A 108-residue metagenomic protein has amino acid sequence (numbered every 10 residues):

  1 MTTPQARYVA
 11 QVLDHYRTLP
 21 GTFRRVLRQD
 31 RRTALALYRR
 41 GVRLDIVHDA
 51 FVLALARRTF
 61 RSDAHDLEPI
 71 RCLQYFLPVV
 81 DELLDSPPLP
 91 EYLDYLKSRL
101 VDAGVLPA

Functional and structural regions predicted by a protein language model:
M1, Q5, A64-Y95: Long, compositionally biased
M1-V26, A36, L106-A108: Long, charged low-complexity interaction segments
Y8, Q29-D30, C72: Helical mechanochemical/support elements of P-loop NTPase systems and associated helical scaffolds
L19-F23, L44, R58-R61, P87-E91: Short secondary-structure junctions and interdomain/linker hinges
R25-D30, A50, L93-Y95: Short coil/turn segments at secondary-structure boundaries
D30-V42, V52-L55: Amphipathic alpha-helical segments that form the core helices of the histone-fold
L44-Y75: Short, charged early-sequence alpha-helical segments and their helix-coil boundaries
L93-A108: Charged, well-structured binding/catalytic surfaces in domain cores that contact anionic ligands
